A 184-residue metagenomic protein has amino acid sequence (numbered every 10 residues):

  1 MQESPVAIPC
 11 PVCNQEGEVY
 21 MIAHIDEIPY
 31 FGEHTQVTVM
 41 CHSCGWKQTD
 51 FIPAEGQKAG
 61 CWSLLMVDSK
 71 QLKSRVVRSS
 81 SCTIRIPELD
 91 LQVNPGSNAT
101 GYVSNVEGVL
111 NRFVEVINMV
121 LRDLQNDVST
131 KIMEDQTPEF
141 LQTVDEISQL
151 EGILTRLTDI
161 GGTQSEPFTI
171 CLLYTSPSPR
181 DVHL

Functional and structural regions predicted by a protein language model:
A7, Q36-T38: Residues immediately within or flanking Cys/His clusters that coordinate Zn2+ in small zinc-binding modules
C10-C13, C41-C44: Short cysteine-rich clusters marking metal-coordination/redox-active sites
G17-V19, Q48: Cys/His-rich microdomains that often coordinate metals
M21, F140-T158: Phosphate-interacting basic helix/loop segments used at nucleotide- and nucleic-acid interfaces
I25-T35: Short linker/helix segments within small regulatory modules
Q48-D127: Extended interfacial segments that mediate partner engagement and assembly in macromolecular machines
Q57-K58, L65-K70, E151-T163, P167-S176: Composition-driven recognition of glycine/serine/threonine/acidic- and proline-rich low-complexity segments and repeats
Y174-L184: Single conserved hydrophobic/aromatic residue that forms the stacking wall/gate of nucleotide- or nucleobase-binding
